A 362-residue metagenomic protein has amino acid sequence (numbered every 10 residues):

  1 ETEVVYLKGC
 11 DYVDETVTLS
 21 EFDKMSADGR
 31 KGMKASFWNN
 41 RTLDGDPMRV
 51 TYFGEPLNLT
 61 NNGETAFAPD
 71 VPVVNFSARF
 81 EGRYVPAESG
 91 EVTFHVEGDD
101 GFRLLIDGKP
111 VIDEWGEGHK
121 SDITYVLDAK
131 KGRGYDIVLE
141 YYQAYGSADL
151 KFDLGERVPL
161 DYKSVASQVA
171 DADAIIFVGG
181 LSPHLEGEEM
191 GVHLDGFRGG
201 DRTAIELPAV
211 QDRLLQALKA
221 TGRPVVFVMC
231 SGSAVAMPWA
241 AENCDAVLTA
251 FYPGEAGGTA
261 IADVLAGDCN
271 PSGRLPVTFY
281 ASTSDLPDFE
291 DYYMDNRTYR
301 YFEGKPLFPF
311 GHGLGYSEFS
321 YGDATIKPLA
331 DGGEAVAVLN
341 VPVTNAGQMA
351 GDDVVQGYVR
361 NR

Functional and structural regions predicted by a protein language model:
E1, A204-Q216: Aromatic- and glycine-enriched glycan-recognition loops and surfaces that form the carbohydrate-binding subsites
T2-R41, G45, T221, C230-D352 (+1 more regions): Secreted, periplasmic, or luminal enzymes acting at the cell surface/secretory milieu
E3-T93, E97-G187, G191-T203: Extracellular/secretory pathway-exposed regions associated with glycan biology
V96-F102, D107-G108, Q348-R362: Short acidic, flexible loop segments centered on an aromatic residue
K130, Q168-A172, K219, A241-E242 (+1 more regions): Extracellular/periplasmic catalytic domains that process cell-envelope and extracellular macromolecules
Y162, V169, D212-L215, G258-A262: Extracytoplasmic/secreted envelope proteins and their assembly/folding machinery, especially bacterial periplasmic
L215-R223: Surface-exposed amphipathic alpha-helices with a cationic face
